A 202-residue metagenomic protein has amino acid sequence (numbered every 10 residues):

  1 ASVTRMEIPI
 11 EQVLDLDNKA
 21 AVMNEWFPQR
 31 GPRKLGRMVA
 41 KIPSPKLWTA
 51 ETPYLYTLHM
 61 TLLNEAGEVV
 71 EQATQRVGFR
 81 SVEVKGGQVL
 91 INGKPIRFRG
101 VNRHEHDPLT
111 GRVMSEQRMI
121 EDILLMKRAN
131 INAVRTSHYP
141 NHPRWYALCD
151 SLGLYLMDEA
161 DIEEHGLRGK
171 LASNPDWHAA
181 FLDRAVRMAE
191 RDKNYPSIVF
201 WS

Functional and structural regions predicted by a protein language model:
A1-L148, L152-L156, R184, V199-F200: Secreted/periplasmic carbohydrate-active enzymes, especially glycoside hydrolases
E83-G87, H142-R144, R168-A172, D176-E190: Alpha-helical scaffolding within the catalytic cores of extracellular/periplasmic polymer-degrading hydrolases
I91, R97, A160-W177: Substrate-binding/active-site clefts of carbohydrate-active enzymes
R184-S202: Active-site groove signature of glycoside hydrolases
